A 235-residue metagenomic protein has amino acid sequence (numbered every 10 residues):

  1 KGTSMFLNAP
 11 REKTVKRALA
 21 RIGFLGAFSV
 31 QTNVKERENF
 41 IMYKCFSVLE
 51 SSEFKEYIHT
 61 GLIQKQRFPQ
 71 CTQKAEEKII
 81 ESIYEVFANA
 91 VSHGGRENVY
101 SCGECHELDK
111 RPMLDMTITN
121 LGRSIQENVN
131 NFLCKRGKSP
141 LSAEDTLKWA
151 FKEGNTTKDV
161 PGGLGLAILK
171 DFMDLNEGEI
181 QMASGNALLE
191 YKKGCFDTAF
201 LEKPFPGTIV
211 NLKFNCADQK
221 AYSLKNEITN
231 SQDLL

Functional and structural regions predicted by a protein language model:
K1-F28: Amphipathic alpha-helical interaction surfaces in cytosolic regulatory modules
V15-R17, Q126-E127, K220-A221: Switch/connector loops and helix/strand junctions flanking conserved nucleotide-binding motifs in nucleotide-processing
L19, L25-F54: Internal, well-ordered alpha/beta segment that forms a basic, Gly-enriched binding/recognition surface
S29, V34-E38, L133-L141, K152-L235: Flexible, glycine-/charge-rich segments associated with ATP-binding catalytic modules
I41-T72, Q126, F132-E153, D171: Helix-loop-beta hinge of the Bergerat
C71-L108, K170-L175: Conserved ATP-binding N-box helix of the HATPase_c
N89-F132, K192-A199: ATP-lid-like helix-loop hinge signature
